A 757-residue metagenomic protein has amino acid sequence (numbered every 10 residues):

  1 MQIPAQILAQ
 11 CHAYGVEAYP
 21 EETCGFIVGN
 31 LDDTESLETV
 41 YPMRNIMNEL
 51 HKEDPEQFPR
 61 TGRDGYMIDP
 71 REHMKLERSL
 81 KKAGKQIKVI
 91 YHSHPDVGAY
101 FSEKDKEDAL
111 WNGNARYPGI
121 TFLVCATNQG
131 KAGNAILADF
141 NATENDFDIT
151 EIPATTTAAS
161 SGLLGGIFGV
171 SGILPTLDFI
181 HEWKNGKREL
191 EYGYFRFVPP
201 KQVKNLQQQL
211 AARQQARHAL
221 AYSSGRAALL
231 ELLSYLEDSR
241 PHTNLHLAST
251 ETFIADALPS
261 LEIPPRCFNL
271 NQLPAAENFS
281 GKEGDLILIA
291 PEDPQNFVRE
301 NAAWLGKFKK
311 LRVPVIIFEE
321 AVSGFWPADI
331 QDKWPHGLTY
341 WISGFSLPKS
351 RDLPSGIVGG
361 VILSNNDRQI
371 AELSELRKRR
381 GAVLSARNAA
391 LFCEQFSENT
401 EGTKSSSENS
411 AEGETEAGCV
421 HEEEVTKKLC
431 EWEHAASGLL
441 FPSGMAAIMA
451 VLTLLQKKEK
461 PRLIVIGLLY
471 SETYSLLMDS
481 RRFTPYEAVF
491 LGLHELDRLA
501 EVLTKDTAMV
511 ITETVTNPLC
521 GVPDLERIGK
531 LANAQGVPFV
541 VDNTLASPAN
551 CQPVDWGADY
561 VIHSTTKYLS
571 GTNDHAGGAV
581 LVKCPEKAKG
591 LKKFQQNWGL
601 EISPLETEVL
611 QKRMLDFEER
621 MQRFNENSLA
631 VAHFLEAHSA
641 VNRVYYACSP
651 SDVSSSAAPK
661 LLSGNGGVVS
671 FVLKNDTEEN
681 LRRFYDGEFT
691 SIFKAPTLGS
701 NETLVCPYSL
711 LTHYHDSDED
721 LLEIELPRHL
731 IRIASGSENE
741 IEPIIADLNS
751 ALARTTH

Functional and structural regions predicted by a protein language model:
M1-I87, D96-A158: Conserved beta-strand-loop surface patch within small alpha/beta domains used for substrate/adaptor or ligand engagement
H92-D96, N533: Histidine-centered divalent metal-coordination motifs
A159, E401, S405-A411, A417 (+1 more regions): Conserved C-terminal alpha-helix-loop-beta "cap" of PLP-dependent enzymes that closes/shapes the active-site mouth
A159-K201, Q208-L210, E401, E408-V420 (+2 more regions): N-terminal "arm"/small-domain region of PLP-dependent enzymes with the aminotransferase-like
S160-S171, T176, Q209-A411, A417 (+2 more regions): Conserved PLP-enzyme active-site core in the AAT-like
S280, D676-R683, N739-A746: Short, conserved charged micro-motifs
K378-A382, W598-G599, G687-G699, S750-H757: A common structural junction motif
L591, L681-F689, I745-L752: Short amphipathic alpha-helices in soluble, non-transmembrane regions that often serve as interface/regulatory elements
